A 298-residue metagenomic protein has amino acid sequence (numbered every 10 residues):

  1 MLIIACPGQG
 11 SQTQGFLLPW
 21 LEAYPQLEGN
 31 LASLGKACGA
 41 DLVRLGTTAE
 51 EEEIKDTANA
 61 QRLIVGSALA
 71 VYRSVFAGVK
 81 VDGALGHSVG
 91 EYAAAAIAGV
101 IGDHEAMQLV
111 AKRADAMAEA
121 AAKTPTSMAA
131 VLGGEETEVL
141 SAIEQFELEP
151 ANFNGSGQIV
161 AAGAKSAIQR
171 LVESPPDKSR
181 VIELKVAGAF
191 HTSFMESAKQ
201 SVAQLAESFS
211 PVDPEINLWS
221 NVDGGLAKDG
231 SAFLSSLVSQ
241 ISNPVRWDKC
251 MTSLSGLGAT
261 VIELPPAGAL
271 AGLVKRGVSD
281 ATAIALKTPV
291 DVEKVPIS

Functional and structural regions predicted by a protein language model:
M1-E138, L184, V261-V290: FabD-like malonyl-/acyl-CoA
Q9-S11, K36-C38, A98-S242, G272: Alpha/beta catalytic cores of group-transfer enzymes, especially the acyltransferase/condensing modules of polyketide
K178, G258-A259: Short, high-confidence coil segments that cap the C-terminus of an alpha-helix and link into the following beta-strand
F194, D291-S298: Short, charged, surface-exposed secondary-structure boundary motifs
A206, V278-A281, P296: C-terminal alpha-helix/helix-terminus motif
R246-W247: Amphipathic coiled-coil/heptad-repeat helices and related helical stalk/stem segments that mediate oligomerization
L254: Small/polar (Gly/Ser/Thr/Ala-rich) solvent-exposed segments that form structured loops/beta-strands/short helices used
